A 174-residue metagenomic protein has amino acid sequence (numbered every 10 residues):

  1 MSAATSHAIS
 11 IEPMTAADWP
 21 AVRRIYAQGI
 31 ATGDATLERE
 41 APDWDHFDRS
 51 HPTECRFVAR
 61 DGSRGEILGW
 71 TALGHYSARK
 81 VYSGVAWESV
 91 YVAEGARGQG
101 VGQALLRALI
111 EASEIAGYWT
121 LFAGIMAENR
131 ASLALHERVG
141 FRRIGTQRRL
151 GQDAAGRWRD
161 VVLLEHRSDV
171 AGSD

Functional and structural regions predicted by a protein language model:
I9-V22: A short beta-loop-alpha structural element at the N-terminal edge of CoA-dependent acyl/N-acetyltransferase catalytic
W19, R23-R49: Conserved GNAT-fold acetyl-CoA-binding loop/helix
Y26, H136, F141, L164: Conserved active-site tyrosine of GNAT-family acetyltransferases
E38-G95, L106-R107, R167-D169: Acetyl-CoA-dependent GNAT
A72-H75, F122-M126, E137, R142-R159: Conserved catalytic-core motifs of GNAT/GCN5-like acyltransferases
R97, A123-L133: Conserved beta-strand-loop-alpha-helix junction that forms the acyl-donor binding cleft
G98-E111, A134-R138: Conserved acetyl-CoA-binding loop-helix of GNAT-fold acetyltransferases
S113-I125: Conserved GNAT acetyl-CoA-binding A-motif
